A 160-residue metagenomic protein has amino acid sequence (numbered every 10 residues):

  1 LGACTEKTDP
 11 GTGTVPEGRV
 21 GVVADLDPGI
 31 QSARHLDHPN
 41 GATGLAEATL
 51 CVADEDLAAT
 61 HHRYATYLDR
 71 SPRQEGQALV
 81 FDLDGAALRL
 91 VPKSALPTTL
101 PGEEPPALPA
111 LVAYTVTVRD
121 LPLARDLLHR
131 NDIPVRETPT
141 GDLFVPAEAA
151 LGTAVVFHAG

Functional and structural regions predicted by a protein language model:
L1-Q77, F81-G160: Glyoxalase I/VOC metalloenzyme domain signal
